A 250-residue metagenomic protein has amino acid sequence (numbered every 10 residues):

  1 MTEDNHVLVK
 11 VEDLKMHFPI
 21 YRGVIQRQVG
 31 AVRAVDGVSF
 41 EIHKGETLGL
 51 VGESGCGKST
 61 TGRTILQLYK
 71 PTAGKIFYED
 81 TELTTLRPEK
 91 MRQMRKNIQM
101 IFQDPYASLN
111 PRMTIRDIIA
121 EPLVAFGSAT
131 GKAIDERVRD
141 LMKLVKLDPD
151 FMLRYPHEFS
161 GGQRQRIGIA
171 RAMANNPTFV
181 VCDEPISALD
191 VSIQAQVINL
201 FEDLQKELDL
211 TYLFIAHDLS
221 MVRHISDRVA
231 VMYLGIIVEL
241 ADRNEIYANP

Functional and structural regions predicted by a protein language model:
V24-V29, K70, L83-Q99, D117 (+3 more regions): ABC ATPase NBD coupling module
L66: Helix-to-loop junction immediately C-terminal to a conserved catalytic motif
G74-E82: Conserved ABC transporter NBD signature motif
E82, K132-D150: Conserved ABC ATPase "signature" region
Y155-F159, Q163: Conserved ABC ATPase signature
A174-T178: A short, proline-enriched helix->beta-strand linker immediately N-terminal to the Walker B motif in ABC-type P-loop
P185, L189, I193-P250: P-loop NTP-binding/switch modules centered on Walker-like glycine-rich loops
